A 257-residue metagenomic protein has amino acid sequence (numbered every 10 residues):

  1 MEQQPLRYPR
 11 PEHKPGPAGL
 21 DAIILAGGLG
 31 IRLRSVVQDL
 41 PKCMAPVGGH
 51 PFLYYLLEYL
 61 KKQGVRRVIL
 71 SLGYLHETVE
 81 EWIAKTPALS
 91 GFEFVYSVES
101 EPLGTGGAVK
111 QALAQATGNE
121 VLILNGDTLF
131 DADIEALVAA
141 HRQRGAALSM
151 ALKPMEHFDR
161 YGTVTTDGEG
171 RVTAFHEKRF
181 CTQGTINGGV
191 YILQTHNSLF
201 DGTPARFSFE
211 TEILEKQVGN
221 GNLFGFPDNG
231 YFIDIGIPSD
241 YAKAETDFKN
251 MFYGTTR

Functional and structural regions predicted by a protein language model:
E2-I24, R32, P46, H50-N125 (+3 more regions): Conserved N-terminal catalytic core of the sugar/cofactor nucleotidyltransferase
G27, G73, K153-P154: Histidine-centered beta-alpha loop that forms part of the nucleotide-sugar donor binding/catalytic region in diverse
L29, D127-T128: Active-site metal-binding loops of divalent metal-dependent hydrolases
Q38-C43: Short alpha-helical oligomerization interface
M44, V164-T166, L214, G225: A structural signal for short hydrophobic beta-strand segments in well-ordered beta-sheet cores
E120-L122, L129, E135-R142, E156 (+1 more regions): Catalytic-core segments of class I nucleotidyltransferases/pyrophosphorylases that form NMP-activated intermediates
R144-P154: A short, conserved acidic/glycine-rich loop-to-beta-strand motif that forms the donor nucleotide-sugar/metal
